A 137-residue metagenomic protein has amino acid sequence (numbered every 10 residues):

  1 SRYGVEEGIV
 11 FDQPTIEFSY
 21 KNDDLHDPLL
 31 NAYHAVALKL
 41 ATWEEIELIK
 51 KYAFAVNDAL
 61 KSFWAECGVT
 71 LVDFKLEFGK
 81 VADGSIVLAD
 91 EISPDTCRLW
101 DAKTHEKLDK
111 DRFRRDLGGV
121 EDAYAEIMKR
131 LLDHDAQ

Functional and structural regions predicted by a protein language model:
S1-D73, K80-Q137: Acidic/polar, glycine-anchored loop/turn motif associated with catalytic or activation segments that engage anionic
